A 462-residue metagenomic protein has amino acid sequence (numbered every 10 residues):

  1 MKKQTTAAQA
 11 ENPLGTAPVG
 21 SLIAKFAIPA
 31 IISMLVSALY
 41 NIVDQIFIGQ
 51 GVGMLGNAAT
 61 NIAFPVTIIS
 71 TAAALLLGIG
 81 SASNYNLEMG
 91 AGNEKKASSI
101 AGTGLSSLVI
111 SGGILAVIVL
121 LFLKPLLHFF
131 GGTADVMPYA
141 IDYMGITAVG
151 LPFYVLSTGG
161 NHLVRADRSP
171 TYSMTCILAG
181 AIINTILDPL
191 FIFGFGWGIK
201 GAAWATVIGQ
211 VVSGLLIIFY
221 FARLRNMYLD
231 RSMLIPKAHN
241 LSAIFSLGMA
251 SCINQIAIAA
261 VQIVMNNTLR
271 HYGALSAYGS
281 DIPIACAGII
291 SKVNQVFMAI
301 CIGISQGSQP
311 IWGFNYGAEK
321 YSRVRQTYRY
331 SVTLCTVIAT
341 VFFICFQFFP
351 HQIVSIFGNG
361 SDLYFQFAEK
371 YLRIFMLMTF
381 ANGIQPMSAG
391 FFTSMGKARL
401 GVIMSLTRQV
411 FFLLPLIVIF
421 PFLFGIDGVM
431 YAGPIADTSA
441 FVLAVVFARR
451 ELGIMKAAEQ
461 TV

Functional and structural regions predicted by a protein language model:
M1-A27, Y85-P152, G194-M249, W312-M378 (+1 more regions): Short alpha-helical transmembrane segments in multi-pass integral membrane proteins
T16, G20-L39, V43, V66-A73 (+6 more regions): Residue-level signal for short hydrophobic patches within transmembrane helices of multi-pass membrane transporters
K25-D44, I146, S157, G180 (+2 more regions): Transmembrane helical elements of multi-pass membrane transporters/channels
A30, M34, I46, S83 (+15 more regions): Transmembrane alpha-helix boundary and packing residues in multipass membrane permease domains and related
L39-N57, L127-A134, L190-G196, A259-I289 (+4 more regions): Helix-terminus/linker motif at the lipid-water interface of multi-pass membrane proteins
N57-V117, Y154-S173, N266, I284-P350 (+1 more regions): Small-residue-rich hydrophobic transmembrane alpha-helices
I69-A72, A116, N184-D188, G214-I218 (+4 more regions): Hydrophobic transmembrane alpha-helices of multi-pass small-molecule transporters
G78, T147-R165, S173-A181, A202-L215 (+4 more regions): Short runs within selected transmembrane alpha-helices of multi-pass transporters and secretion channels
